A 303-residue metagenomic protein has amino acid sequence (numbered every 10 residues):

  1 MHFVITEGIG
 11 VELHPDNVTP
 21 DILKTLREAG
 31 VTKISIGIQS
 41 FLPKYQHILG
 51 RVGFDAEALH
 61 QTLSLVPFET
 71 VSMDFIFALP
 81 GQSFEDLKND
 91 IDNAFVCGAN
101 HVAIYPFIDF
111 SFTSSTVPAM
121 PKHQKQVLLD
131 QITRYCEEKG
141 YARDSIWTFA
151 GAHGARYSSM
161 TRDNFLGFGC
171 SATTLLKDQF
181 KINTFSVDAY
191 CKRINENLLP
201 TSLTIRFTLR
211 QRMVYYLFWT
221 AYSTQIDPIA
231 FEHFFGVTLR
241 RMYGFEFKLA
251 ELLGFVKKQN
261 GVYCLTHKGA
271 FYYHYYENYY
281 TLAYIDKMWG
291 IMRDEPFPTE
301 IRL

Functional and structural regions predicted by a protein language model:
M1-V237: C-terminal scaffold of the Radical SAM
V102, V262-Y263: Hydrophobic residues embedded in beta-strands of well-ordered beta-sheets
L209, Y263-A270: Basic, amphipathic "hinge/linker" alpha-helix immediately C-terminal to the N-terminal HTH DNA-binding motif
V237-E251: Short amphipathic alpha-helical interaction segments
E251-G261: A short, conserved structural fragment
A270-L303: Short, amphipathic alpha-helical interaction segments positioned at domain boundaries
